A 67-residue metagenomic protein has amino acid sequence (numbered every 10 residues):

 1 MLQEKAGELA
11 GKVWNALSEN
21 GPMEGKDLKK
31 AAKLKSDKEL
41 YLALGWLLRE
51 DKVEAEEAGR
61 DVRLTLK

Functional and structural regions predicted by a protein language model:
L2, A31-A32: A generic structural signal for short
Q3-A10, A55-K67: Short, cationic-aromatic polyanion-contact patches
V13: Localized chelating/binding microdomains that coordinate divalent metal ions or stabilize phosphate-bearing
L17-N20: Short helix-capping/hinge SLiMs at alpha-helix to coil transitions
P22-A31: Short acidic, hydrophobic short linear motifs in intrinsically disordered regions
K35-W46: Short amphipathic alpha-helical interaction segments
D51: Glycine-centered, phosphate/nucleic-acid-interacting loop/turn motifs that mediate DNA/RNA or nucleotide
